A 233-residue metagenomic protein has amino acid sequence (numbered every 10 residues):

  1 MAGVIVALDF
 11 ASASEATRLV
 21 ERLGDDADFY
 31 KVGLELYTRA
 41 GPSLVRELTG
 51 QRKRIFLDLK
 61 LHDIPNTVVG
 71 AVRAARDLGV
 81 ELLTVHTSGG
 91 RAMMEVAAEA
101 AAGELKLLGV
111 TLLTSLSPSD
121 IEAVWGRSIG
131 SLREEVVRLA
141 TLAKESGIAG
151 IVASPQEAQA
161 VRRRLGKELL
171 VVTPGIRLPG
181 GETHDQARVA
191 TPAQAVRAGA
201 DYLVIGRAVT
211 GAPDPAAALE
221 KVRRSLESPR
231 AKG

Functional and structural regions predicted by a protein language model:
G3-I5, E21-G24, D77-L78, L142 (+1 more regions): Catalytic-site microenvironment of enzymes that process N-acetyl-hexosamine-containing cell-wall polysaccharides
I5, K31, F56, E81-T84 (+3 more regions): Conserved beta-strand positions in the central sheet of alpha/beta enzyme cores
V6, Y30, K60, L83 (+4 more regions): Conserved, mostly hydrophobic/aromatic
L8-D9, G33-Y37, V85-H86, V110 (+3 more regions): Glycine- and other small-residue-rich loops at beta-strand/loop junctions that grip anionic moieties
L8-R52, P65-A71, V137, T141-K144 (+3 more regions): Conserved alpha/beta-domain cores
D63, T67-G150, S154-E157, R164-V172 (+1 more regions): Conserved anion-binding
L78-R91, R177-P179, D185-A218: Glycine-rich phosphate-binding active-site loops on the catalytic face of alpha/beta enzymes
M94-A100, V196, V209-K232: C-terminal helical cap(s) of enzyme catalytic domains, especially alpha/beta-barrels
